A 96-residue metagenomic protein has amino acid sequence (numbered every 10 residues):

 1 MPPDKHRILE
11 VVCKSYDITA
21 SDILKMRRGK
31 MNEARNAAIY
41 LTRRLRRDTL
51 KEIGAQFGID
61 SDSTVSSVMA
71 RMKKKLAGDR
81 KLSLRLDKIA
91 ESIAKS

Functional and structural regions predicted by a protein language model:
M1, M31-N32: Residue-level marker of regulatory loop/turn positions in helix-turn-helix DNA-binding domains and in histidine
M1-D22: Helix-loop elements that line ligand-binding/catalytic pockets
D22-G29: Short amphipathic alpha-helical boundary/capping segments
N32-D48: Short, amphipathic alpha-helical "recognition" segments used to contact nucleic acids or chromatin
I53-A55: Short alpha-helical "recognition helix" segments of helix-turn-helix
F57-S63, R71-S96: Intrinsically disordered, low-complexity basic tails/linkers immediately adjacent to helix-turn-helix/homeobox/MYB/SANT
V68: Residues within the DNA-recognition helix of helix-turn-helix
